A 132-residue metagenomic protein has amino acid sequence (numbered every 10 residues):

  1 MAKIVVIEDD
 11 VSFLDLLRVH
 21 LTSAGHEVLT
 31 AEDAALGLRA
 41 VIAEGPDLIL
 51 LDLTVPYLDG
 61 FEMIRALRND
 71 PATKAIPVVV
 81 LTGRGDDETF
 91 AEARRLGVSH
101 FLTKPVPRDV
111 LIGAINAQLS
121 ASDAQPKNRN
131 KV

Functional and structural regions predicted by a protein language model:
L14, P56, K74, D86 (+1 more regions): The feature encodes the CheY-like receiver
D15-S23: Charged docking surfaces used in two-component/phosphorelay signaling
T30, V55-L58, R95: Residue-level signal for the "D+5" position in two-component response regulator receiver
T30-L48: Acidic, metal-coordinating helix/loop segments flanking the phosphotransfer/catalytic sites of two-component signaling
E88, V106-I115: C-terminal output helix
